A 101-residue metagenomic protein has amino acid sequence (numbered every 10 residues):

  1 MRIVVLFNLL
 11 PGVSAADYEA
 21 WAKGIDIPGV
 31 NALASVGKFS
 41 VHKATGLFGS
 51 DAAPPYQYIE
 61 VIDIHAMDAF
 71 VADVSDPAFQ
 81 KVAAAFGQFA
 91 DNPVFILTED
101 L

Functional and structural regions predicted by a protein language model:
M1-L101: Macromolecular interaction modules
